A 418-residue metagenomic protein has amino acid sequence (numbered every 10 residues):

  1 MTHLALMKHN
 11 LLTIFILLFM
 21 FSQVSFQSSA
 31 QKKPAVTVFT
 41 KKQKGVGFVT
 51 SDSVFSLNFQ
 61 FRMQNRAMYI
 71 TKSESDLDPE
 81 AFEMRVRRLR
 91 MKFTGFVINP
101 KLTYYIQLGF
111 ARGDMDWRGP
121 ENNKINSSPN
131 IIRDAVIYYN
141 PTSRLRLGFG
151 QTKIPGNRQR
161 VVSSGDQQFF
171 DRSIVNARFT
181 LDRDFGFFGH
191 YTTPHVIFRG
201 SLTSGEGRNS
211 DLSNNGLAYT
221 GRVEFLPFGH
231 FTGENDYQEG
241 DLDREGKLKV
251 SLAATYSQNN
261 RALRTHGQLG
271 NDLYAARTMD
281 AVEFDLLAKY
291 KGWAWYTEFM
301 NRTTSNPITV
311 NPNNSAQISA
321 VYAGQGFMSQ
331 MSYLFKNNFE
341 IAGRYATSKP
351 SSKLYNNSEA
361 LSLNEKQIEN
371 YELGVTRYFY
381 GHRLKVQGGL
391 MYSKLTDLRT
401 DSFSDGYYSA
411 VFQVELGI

Functional and structural regions predicted by a protein language model:
M1-K33: Bacterial Sec-dependent N-terminal signal peptides
Q23-F26, M115, R208-D211, N306 (+1 more regions): A generic structural signal for short coil/turn motifs at secondary-structure boundaries
F26-Q64, T232-N235, I418: N-terminal periplasmic/intermembrane-space "pro-region" immediately following the signal or transit peptide
K32-F39, D52, D76-D78, N123-I125 (+1 more regions): Outer-membrane beta-barrel pore domains
G45-I70, D78-R208, S213-G229, A323 (+1 more regions): Outer membrane beta-barrel
R118-N123, N235-G240, Q317: Short helix-coil transition/hinge motifs at the ends and kinks of transmembrane helices, capturing the brief
Y219-E234, E372-T376, Q413-L416: Short, well-ordered amphipathic alpha-helices
G229-L248: Short mixed-charge
